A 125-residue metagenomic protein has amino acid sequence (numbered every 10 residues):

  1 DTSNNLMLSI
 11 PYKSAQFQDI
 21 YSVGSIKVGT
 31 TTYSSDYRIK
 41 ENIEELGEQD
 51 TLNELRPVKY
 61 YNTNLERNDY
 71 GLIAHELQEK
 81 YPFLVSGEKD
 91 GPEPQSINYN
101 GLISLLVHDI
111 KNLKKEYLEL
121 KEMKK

Functional and structural regions predicted by a protein language model:
I10-Y99, L113-K125: C-terminal intramolecular chaperone/autoprocessing and neck/assembly modules of extracellular spikes and adhesins
